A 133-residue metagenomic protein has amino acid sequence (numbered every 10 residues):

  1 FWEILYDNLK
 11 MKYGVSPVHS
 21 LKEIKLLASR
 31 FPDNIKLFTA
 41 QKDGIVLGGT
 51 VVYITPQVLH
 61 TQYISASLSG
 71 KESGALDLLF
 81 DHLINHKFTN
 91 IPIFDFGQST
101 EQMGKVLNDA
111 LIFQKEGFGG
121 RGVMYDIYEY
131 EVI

Functional and structural regions predicted by a protein language model:
F1-G70, K87, E131: A conserved beta-strand-loop-helix scaffold within acyl/acetyltransferase catalytic domains
I4, E23-L26, L78-H82, A110: Alpha-helical elements of Rossmann-like donor-binding domains used by nucleotide-donor carbohydrate transfer enzymes
D33, S73-L76, N108: Active-site-proximal structural scaffolding
A66-G74, T100-K105: Short, contiguous acidic/charged loop-to-helix segments that flank catalytic cores in large enzymes
K71-N85: Conserved acetyl-CoA-binding loop-helix of GNAT-fold acetyltransferases
I91-I133: Active-site/acyl-donor-binding loops of N-acyltransferases
